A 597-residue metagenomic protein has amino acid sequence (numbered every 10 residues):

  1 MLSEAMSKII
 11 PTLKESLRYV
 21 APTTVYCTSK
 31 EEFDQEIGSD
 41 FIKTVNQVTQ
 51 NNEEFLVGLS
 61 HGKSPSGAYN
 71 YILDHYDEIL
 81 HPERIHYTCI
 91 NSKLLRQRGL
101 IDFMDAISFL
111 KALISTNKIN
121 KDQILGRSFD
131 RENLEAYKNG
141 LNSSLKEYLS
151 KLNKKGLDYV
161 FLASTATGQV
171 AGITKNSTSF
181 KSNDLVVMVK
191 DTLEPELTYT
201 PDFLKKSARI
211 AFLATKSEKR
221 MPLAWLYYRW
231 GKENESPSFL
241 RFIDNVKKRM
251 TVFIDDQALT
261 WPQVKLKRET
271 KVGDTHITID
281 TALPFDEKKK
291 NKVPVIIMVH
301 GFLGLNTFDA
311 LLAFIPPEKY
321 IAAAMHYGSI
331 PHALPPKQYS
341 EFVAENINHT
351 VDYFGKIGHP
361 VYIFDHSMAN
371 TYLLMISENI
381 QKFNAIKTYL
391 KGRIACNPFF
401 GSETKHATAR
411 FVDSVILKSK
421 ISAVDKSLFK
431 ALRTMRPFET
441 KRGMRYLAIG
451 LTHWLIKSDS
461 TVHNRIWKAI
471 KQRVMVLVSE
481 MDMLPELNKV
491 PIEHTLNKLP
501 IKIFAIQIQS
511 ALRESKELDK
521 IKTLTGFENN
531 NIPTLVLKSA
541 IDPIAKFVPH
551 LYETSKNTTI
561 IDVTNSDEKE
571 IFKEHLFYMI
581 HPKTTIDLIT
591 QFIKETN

Functional and structural regions predicted by a protein language model:
A5-A21, L80-F161: Ligand-binding beta-strand-loop-alpha-helix segment within the catalytic cores of soluble metabolic enzymes
F302-A313: The serine-hydrolase catalytic nucleophile loop
P316-H332: Conserved alpha/beta-hydrolase
R393-E439: Flexible "cap/lid" loop of the alpha/beta hydrolase fold
K430-T525, I532-L535: Alpha/beta-hydrolase
L535-I541: Conserved strand-to-loop "acid loop" that flanks and positions the catalytic carboxylate
P543-P549: Conserved alpha/beta-hydrolase "acid-adjacent" motif
S566-K583: Catalytic histidine-centered segment of alpha/beta-hydrolase-like enzymes
